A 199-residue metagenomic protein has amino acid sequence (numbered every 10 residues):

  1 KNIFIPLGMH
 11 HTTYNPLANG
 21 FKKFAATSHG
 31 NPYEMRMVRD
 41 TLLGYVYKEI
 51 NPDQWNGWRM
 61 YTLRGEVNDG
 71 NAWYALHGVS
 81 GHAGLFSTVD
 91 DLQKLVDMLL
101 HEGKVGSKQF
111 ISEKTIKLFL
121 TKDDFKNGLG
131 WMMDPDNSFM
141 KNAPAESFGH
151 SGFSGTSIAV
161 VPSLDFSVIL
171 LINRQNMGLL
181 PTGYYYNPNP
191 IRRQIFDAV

Functional and structural regions predicted by a protein language model:
K1-E146: Short, surface-exposed loop or secondary-structure junction motifs that flank catalytic or metal-binding residues
H101-V105, K114-T115, G178-V199: Short, gly/Ser/Thr-rich active-site loops of penicillin-recognizing serine hydrolases
P135, M140-A145, S151, L179-Y185: Peripheral terminal and inter-domain segments
S147, S154-S167: Short, surface-exposed beta-strand/loop micro-motifs that present aromatic residues
